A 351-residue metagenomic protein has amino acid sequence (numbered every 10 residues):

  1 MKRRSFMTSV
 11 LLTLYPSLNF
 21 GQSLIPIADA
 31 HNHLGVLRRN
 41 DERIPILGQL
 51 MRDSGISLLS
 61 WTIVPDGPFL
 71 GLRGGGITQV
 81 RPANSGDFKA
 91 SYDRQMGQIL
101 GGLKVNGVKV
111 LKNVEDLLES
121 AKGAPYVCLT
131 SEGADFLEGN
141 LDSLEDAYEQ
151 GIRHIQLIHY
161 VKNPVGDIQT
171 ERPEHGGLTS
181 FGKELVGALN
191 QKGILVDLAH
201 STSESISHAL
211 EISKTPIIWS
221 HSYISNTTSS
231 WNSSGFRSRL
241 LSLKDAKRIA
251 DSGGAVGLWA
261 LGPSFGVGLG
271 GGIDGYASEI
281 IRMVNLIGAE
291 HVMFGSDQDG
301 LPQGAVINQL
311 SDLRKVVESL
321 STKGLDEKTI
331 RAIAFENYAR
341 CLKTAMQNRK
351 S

Functional and structural regions predicted by a protein language model:
S5-P173, T227-S229, G235-F294, Q298-S351: N-terminal hydrophobic targeting/anchoring segments and the immediately downstream early-domain regions of hydrolases
Q150-L195, H200-T202: Metal-dependent enolase-superfamily TIM-barrel catalytic cores that perform enediolate-based chemistry
I152-H154, I194, I212-I218, S252-A255: Glycine-enriched alpha-helix->loop->beta-strand junction motifs that scaffold or abut catalytic
A188-A209, L243-D251: Substrate-binding cleft of carbohydrate-active enzyme catalytic domains
I212-T215, S225, N348: A short linear boundary/processing microfeature
S222: Ligand/cofactor pocket segment of small-molecule handling proteins
